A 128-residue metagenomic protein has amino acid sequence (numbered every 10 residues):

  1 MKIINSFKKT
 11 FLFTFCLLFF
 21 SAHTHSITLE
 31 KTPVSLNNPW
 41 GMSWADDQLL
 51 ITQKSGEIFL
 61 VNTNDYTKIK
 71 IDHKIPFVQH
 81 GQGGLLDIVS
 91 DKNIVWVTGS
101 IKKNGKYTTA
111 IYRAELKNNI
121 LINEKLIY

Functional and structural regions predicted by a protein language model:
K2-L12: Bacterial N-terminal signal peptides that target proteins for export
L12-F13, K117: General helical structural elements
F19-S21: N-terminal signal peptide c-region/cleavage motif recognized by signal peptidases
H25-Y128: Acidic, Gly/Ser/Thr-rich repeat motifs that build Ca2+-stabilized beta-propeller blades
